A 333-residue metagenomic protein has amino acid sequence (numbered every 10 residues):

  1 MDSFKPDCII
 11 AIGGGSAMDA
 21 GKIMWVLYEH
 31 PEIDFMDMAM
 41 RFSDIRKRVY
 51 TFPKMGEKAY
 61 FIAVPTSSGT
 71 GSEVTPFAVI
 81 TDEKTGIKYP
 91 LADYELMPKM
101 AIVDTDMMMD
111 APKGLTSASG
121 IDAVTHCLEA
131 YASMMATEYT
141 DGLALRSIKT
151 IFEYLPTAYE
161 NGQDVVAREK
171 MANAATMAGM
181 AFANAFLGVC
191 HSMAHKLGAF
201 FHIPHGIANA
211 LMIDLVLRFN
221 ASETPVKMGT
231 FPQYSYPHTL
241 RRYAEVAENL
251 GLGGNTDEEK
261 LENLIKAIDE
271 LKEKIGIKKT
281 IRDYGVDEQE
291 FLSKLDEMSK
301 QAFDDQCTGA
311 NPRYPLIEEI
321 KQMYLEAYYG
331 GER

Functional and structural regions predicted by a protein language model:
D2-D106: Glycine/threonine-rich beta-strand-loop-alpha-helix active-site module that forms ligand/phosphate-binding
K22-W25, M100, I121-E129, L145-P156 (+9 more regions): Predominant activation on well-ordered alpha-helical scaffold segments within soluble catalytic domains
G69, T176-N209, D304-A310: Glycine-rich phosphate/pyrophosphate-binding beta-alpha loops
V74-A185: Carboxylate- and glycine-rich phosphate/diphosphate-binding segment that chelates Mg2+/Mn2+
M134-L143, A158-K170, A185-C190, M228 (+3 more regions): Flexible, glycine/charged-enriched surface loops at secondary-structure junctions
I203, I207-E290: Gly/Pro-rich interdomain helix-loop hinge
E290-R333: Short, amphipathic C-terminal "tail helix"
